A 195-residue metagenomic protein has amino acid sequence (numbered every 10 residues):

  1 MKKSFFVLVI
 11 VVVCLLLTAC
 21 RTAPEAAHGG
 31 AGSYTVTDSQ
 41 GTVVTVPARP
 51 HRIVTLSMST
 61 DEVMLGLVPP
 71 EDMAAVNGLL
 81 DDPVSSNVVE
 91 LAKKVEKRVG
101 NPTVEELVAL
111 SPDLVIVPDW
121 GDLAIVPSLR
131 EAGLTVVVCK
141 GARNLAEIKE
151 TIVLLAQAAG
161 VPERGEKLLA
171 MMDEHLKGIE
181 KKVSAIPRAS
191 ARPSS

Functional and structural regions predicted by a protein language model:
M1-V9: Positively charged n-region of N-terminal signal peptides that target proteins for export
L15-A19: C-terminal motif of bacterial Sec signal peptides marking the signal peptidase cleavage site
R21-P24: Bacterial signal peptide processing site
A27-P47: N-terminal low-complexity, Pro/Thr/Ser-rich intrinsically disordered segments that act as propeptides or flexible
S33, V43, A124-S195: Extracytoplasmic substrate-binding proteins
G41-V68, A185-S194: A short, flexible N-terminal coil/short beta segment enriched in small residues
R52-L110, L114-W120: A short, structured surface patch at a secondary-structure boundary
